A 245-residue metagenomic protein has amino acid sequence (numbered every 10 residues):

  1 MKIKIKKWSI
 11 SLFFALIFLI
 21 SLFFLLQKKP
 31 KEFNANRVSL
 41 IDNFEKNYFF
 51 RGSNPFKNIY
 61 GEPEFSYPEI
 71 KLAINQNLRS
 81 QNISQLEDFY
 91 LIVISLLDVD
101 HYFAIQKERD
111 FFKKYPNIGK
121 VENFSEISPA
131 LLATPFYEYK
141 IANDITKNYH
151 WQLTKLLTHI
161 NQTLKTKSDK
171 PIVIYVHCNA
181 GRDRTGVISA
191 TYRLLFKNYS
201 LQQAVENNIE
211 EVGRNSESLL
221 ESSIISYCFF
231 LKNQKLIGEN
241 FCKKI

Functional and structural regions predicted by a protein language model:
K2-Y175, V187-I245: Cys-dependent protein tyrosine phosphatase-like superfamily
C178: Short cysteine clusters
G181: Substrate/cofactor-recognition hotspot
